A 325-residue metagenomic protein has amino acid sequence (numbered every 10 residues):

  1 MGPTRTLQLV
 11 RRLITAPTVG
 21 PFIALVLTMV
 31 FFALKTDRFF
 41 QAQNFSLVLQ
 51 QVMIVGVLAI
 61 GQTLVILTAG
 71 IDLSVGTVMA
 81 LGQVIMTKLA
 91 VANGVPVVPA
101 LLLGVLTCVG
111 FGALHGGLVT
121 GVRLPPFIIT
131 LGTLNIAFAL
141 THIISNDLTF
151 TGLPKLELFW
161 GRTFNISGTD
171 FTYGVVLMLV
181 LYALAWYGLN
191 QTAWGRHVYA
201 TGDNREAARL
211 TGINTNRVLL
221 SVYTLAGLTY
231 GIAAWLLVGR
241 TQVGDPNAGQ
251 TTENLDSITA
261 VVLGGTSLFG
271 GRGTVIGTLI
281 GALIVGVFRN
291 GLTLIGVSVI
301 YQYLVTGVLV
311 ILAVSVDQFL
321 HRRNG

Functional and structural regions predicted by a protein language model:
M1-V30, A183, L210-R217, F288-G325: Cytosolic-side transmembrane-helix boundaries in multi-pass membrane proteins
P21-A33, Q62, L134-T141, L177-W186 (+4 more regions): Hydrophobic core segments of alpha-helical transmembrane domains in multi-pass membrane transport and ion-translocation
A24-Q41, T68, H142-S145, A185-A193 (+1 more regions): Structural signal for alpha-helical transmembrane segments and their membrane-water exit/capping regions in multi-pass
T28-N93, L118-L124, I258-I276, V308 (+1 more regions): Single transmembrane alpha-helix segments in multi-pass membrane proteins
G94-L134, I280-G281: Alpha-helical transmembrane segments within multi-pass membrane transporters and channels
V95-G104, C108-H115, I166-D245: Helix-loop-helix "hairpin" substructures at the membrane interface of multi-pass membrane proteins
P126-T192, V218-S221, R240-T251, V297: Transmembrane helix-bundle core of multi-pass membrane transporters and related energy-transducing complexes
Y230, T241, D245-G307: Transmembrane alpha-helical segments in multi-pass inner-membrane proteins
